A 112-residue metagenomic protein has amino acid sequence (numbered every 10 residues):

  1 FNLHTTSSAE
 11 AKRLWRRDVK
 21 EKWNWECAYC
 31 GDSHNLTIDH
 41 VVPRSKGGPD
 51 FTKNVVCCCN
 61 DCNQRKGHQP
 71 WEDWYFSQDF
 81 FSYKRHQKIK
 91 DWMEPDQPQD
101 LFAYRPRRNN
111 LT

Functional and structural regions predicted by a protein language model:
F1-E26, Y83-H86, K90-Y104, R108: Short, charged surface segments at domain edges that flank catalytic/cofactor-binding sites
N2-L3, E10-R13, I38-V42, C57-C58: A near-ubiquitous, low-amplitude feature marking generic local secondary-structure context
E26-C57, K66-S77: Histidine-centered nuclease catalytic patch
C57-C58, D79-F81, K88: A generic membrane alpha-helix/interface feature
N60-C62: A contiguous pocket-lining binding segment that forms or flanks enzyme active sites
Q64, F80-Y83: Residue-level marker of structural boundaries
